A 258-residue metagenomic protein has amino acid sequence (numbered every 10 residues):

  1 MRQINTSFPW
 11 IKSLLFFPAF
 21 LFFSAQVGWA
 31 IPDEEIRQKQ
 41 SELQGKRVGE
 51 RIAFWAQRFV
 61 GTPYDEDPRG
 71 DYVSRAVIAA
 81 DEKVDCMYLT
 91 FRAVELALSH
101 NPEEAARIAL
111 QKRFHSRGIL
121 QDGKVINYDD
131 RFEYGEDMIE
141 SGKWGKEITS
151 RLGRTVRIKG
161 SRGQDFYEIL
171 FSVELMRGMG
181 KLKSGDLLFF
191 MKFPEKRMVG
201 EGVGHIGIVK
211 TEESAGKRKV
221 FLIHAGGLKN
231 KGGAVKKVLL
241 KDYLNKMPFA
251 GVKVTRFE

Functional and structural regions predicted by a protein language model:
Q3-L15: Bacterial N-terminal signal peptides that target proteins for export
K12-S24: Bacterial N-terminal signal peptides
W29-G160, M198-V199: N-terminal capping segments
T155-R197: A mid-sequence, solvent-exposed acidic-amphipathic segment
K183-G185, K217, F249: Extracytoplasmic
L187, G200-S214, R218-I223: Catalytic nucleophile-His microenvironment captured as a short glycine-rich beta-strand/loop that brackets
F193-R197, A215, L228-N230: Solvent-exposed loop/turn segments at secondary-structure junctions within structured extracellular/periplasmic domains
A225-E258: C-terminal regions of proteins
